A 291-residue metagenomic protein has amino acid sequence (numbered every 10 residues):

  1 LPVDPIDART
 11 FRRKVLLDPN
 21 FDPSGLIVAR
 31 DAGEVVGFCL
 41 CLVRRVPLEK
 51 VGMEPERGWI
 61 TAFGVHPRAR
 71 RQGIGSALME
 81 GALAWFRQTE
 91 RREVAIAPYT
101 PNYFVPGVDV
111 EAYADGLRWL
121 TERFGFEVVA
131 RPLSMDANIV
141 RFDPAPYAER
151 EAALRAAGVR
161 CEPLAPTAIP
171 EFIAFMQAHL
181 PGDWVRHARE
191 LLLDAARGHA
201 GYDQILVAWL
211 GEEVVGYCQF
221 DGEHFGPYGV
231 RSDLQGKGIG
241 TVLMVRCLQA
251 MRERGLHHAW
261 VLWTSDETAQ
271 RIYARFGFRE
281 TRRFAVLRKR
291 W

Functional and structural regions predicted by a protein language model:
P2-A32, V36-E49, Q177-V214: Active-site rim helix/loop that mediates acceptor-substrate recognition in acyltransferases
I27, G37-C41, G58, F63 (+3 more regions): Conserved GNAT-family N-acetyltransferase fold
P47, R71, M79-A156, A285-K289: Acyl-donor-binding surface of acyltransferase catalytic domains
I60, V94-A97, F225, A259-W263: Conserved hydrophobic beta-strand within the GNAT/NAT acetyltransferase core sheet that lines the active-site cleft
I60-R70, Y99-N102, F225-G236: A short, internal acetyl-CoA/4′-phosphopantetheine-binding micro-motif in the GNAT/acyltransferase core
V65, R71-Q88, V230, G236-Q249 (+1 more regions): Conserved acetyl-CoA-binding loop-helix of GNAT-fold acetyltransferases
V159-F172: A short beta-loop-alpha structural element at the N-terminal edge of CoA-dependent acyl/N-acetyltransferase catalytic
